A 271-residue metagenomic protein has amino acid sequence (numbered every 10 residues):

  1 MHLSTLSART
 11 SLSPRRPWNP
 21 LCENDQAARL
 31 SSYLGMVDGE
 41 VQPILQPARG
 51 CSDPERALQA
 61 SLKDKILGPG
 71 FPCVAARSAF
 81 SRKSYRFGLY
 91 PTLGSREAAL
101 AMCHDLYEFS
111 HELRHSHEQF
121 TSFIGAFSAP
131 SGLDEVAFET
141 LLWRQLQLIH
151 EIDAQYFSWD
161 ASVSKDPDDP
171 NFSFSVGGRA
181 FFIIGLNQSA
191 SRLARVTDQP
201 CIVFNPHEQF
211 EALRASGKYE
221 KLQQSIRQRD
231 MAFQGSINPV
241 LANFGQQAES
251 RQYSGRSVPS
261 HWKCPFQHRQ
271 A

Functional and structural regions predicted by a protein language model:
M1-E118, P130, L141-R144, L148-W159 (+1 more regions): Non-catalytic accessory regions used for complex assembly or targeting
Q119-I124: Non-heme Fe(II)/2-oxoglutarate
G125-F127, V136-L141: Polyanion-binding catalytic cores of nucleic-acid enzymes and NTP/SAM-utilizing transferases
A126, S175, I184, V203-N205: Residues in well-ordered beta-strands of folded domains
P130-D134, S189-A190: Short acidic, S/G/P-rich loop/turn micro-motifs used as interaction or catalytic elements
E135-F138, A194-V196: Short, conserved acidic/polar surface loops in the N-terminal third of protein domains
S162-D198: Aromatic/basic-lined ligand-recognition segments that form π-stacking hydrophobic pockets flanked by Lys/Arg to engage
N187-Q224: Compact mixed alphabeta submodule
